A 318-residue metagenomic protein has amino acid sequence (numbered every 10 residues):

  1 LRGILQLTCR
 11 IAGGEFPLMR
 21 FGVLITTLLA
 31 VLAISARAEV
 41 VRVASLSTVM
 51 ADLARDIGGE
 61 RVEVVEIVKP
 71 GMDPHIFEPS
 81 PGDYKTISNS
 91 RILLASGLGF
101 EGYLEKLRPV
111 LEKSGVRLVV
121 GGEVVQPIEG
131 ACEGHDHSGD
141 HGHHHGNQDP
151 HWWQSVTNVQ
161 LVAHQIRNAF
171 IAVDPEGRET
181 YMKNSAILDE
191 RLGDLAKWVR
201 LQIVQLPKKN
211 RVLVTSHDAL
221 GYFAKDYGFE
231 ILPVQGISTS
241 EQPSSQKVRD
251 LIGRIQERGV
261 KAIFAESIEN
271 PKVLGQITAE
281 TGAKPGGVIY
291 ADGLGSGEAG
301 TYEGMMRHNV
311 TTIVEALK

Functional and structural regions predicted by a protein language model:
G22-A33: Bacterial N-terminal signal peptides
A38-K318: Extracytoplasmic metal-acquisition and chelation regions
